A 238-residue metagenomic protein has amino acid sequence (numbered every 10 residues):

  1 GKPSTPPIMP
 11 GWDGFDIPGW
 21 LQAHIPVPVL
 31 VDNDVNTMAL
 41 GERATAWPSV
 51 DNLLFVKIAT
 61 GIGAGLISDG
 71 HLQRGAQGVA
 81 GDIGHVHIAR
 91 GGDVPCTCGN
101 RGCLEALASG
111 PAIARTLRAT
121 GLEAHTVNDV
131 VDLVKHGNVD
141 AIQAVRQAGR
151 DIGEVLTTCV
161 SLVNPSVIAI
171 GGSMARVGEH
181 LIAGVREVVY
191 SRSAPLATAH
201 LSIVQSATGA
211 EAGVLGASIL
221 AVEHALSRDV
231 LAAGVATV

Functional and structural regions predicted by a protein language model:
G1-W12, V167, G172-M174: Short beta-strand-loop/turn "lid" adjacent to the catalytic site in phosphate-handling enzymes
P18-G19, A23-V27, A44-V50, R90-P95 (+1 more regions): ATP-binding/phosphotransfer module of carbohydrate and carboxylate kinases, centering on a glycine-rich
V29-N33, L66: General beta-strand structural signal in soluble alpha/beta enzymes
D32-W47: Conserved PLP phosphate-binding loop immediately N-terminal to the Schiff-base lysine helix in PLP-dependent enzymes
D34, A59, A217: Active-site glycine-centered loops adjacent to acidic/histidine catalytic or metal-binding residues that shape
N36-A39, G63, Q73, A175-G178 (+1 more regions): Short, active-site-adjacent cap segments at secondary-structure transitions
S49-L107: Glycine-rich phosphate-binding loop of actin/hexokinase-like ATP-binding domains
